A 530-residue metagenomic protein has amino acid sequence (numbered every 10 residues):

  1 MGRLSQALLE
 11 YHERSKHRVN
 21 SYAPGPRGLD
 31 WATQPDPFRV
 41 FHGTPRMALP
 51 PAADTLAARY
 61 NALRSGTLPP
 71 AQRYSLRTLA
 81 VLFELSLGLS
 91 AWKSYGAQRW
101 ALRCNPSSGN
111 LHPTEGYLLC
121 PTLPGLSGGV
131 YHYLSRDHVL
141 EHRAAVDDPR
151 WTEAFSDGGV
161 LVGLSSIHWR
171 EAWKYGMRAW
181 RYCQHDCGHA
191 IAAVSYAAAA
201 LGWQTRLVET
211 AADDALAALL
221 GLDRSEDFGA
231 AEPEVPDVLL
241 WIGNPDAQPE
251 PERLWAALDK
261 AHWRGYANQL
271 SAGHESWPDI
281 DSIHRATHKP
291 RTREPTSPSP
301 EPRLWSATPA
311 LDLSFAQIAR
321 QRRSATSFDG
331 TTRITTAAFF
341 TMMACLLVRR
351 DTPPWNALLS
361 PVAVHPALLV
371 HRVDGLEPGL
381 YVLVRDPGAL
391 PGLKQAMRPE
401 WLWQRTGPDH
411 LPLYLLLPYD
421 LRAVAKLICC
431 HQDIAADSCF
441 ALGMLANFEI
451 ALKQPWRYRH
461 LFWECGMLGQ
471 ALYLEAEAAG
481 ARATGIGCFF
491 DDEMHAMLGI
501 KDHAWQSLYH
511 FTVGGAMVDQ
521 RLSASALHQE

Functional and structural regions predicted by a protein language model:
M1-A471, A478-E530: N-terminal accessory segments that position/regulate proteins before the catalytic core
